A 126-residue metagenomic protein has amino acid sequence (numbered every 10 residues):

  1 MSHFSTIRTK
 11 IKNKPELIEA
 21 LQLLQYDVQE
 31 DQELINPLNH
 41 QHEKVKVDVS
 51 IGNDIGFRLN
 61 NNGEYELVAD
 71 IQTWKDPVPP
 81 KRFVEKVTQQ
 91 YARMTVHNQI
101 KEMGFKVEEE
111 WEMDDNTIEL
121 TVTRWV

Functional and structural regions predicted by a protein language model:
M1-V126: Interaction-mediating elements
